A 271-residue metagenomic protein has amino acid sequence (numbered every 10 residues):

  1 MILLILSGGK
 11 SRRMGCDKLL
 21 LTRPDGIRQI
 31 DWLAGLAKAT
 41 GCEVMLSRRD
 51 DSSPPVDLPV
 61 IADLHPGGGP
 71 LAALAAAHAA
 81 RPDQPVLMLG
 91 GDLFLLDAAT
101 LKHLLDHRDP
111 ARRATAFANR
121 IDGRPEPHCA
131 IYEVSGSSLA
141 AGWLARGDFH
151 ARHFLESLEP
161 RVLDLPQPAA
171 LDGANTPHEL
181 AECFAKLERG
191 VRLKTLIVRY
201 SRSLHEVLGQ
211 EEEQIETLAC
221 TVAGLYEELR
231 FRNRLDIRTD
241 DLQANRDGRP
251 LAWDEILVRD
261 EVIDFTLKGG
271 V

Functional and structural regions predicted by a protein language model:
M1-S135, A141-D148, E156-A170, H178 (+2 more regions): Nucleotide and nucleotide-moiety/phosphate-recognizing core
R23, L139-A140, C183, V207: Residues that scaffold the ATP/ADP-binding catalytic core of kinase and kinase-like folds
R146-H150, T221-G224: Short, charged, surface-exposed loops that flank catalytic or proteolytic processing sites
P168-V191: Glycine-rich phosphate/pyrophosphate-binding loop and the adjoining helix
E188-V271: Ubiquitin-like/PB1-type beta-grasp interaction modules and other compact soluble beta-rich domains
